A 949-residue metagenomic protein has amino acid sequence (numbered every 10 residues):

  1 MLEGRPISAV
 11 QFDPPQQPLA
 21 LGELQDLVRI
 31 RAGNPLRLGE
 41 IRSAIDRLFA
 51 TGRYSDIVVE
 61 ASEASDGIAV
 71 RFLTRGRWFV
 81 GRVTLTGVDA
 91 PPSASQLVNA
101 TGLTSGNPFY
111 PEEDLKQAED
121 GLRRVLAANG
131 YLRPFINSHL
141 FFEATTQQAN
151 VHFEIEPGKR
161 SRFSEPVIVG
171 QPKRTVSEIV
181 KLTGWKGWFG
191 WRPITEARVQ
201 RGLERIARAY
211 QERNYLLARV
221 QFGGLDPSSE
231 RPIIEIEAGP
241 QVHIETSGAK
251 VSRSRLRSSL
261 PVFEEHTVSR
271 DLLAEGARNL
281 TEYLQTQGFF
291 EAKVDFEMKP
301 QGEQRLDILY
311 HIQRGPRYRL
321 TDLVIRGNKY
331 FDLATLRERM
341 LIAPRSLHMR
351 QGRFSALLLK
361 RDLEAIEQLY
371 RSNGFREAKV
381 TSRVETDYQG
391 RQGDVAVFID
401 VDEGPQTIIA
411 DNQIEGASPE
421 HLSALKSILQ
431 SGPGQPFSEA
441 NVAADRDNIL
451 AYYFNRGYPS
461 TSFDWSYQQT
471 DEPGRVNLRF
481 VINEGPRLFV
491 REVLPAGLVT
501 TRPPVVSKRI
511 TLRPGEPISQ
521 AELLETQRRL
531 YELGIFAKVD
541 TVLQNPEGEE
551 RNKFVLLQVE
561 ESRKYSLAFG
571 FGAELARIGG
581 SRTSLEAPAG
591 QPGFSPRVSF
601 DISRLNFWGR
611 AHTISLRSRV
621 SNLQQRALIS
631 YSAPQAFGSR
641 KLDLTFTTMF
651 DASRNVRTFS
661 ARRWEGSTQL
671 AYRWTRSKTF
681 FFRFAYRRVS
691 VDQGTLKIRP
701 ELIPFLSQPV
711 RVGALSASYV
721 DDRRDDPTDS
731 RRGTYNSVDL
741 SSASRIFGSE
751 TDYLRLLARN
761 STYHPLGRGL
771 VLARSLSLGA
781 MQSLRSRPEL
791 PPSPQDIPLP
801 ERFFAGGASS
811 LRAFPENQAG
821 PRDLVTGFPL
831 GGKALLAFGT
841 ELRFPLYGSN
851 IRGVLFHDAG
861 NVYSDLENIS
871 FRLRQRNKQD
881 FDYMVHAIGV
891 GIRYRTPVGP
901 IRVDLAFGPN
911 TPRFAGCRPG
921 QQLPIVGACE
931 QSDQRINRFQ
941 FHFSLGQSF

Functional and structural regions predicted by a protein language model:
M1-L585, P596-D601, S615-A633, L754-R759 (+2 more regions): Periplasmic polypeptide-binding modules associated with outer-membrane biogenesis and secretion
Y54, A197, L357, S621 (+2 more regions): Outer-membrane beta-barrel proteins
K293, K379, S462, E492 (+15 more regions): Residue-level detector of the transmembrane beta-barrel scaffold of outer-membrane proteins
E532, G548, F554, S566-P592 (+5 more regions): C-terminal outer-membrane beta-barrel translocator/porin domains of Gram-negative envelope proteins and their
F536, S562-K564, F607-G609, A636-S639 (+8 more regions): Outer-membrane beta-barrel channels and translocator barrels
V598-N606, Q625-L644, W664-R673, L715-Y719 (+3 more regions): Feature captures outer-membrane beta-barrel proteins of Gram-negative bacteria and organelles
L623-P709: Transmembrane beta-barrel wall of Gram-negative outer-membrane proteins
